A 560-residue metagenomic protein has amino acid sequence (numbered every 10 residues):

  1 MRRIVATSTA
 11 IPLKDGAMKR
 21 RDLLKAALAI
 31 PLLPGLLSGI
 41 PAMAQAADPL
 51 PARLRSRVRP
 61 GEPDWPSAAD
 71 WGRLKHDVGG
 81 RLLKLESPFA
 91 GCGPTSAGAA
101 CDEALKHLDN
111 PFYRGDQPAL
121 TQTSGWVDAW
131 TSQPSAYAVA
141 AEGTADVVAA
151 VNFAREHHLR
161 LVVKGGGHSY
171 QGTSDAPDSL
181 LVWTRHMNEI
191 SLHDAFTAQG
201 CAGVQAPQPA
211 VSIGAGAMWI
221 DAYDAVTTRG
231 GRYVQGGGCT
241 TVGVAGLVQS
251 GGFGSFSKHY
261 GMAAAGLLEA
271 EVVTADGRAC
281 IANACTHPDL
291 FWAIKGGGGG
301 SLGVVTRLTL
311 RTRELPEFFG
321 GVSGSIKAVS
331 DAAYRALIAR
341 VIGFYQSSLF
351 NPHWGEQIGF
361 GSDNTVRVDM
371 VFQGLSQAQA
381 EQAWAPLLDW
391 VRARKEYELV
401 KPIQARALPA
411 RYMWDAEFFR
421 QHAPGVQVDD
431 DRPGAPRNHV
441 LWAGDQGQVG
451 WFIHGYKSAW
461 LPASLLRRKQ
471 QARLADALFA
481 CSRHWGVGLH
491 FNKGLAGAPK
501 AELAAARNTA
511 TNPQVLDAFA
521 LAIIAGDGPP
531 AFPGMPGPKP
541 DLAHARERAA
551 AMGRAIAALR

Functional and structural regions predicted by a protein language model:
M1-A17: N-terminal amphipathic/basic-hydrophobic helices that include classical n-h-c signal peptides and signal-anchor
K14, K19-L33, L37-R560: Soluble FAD-dependent oxygen oxidases
